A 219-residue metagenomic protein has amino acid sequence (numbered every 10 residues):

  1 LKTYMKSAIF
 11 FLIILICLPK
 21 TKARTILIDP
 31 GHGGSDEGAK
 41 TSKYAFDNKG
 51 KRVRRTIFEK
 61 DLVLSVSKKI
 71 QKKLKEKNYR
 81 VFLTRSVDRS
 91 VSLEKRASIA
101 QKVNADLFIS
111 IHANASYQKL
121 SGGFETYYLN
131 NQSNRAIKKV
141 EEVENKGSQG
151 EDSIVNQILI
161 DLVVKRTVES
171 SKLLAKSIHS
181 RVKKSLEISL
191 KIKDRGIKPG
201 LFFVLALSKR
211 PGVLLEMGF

Functional and structural regions predicted by a protein language model:
L1-I9: Bacterial N-terminal signal peptides that target proteins for export
L12-K20: Hydrophobic h-region of N-terminal signal peptides that target proteins for export in Gram-negative bacteria
K22-D152, K165: Catalytic-core regions of hydrolytic enzymes
R24-L27, G38-T41, D47, A113-Y117 (+1 more regions): Active-site-adjacent mobile loop/cap segments within catalytic or ligand-binding domains
S121-G122, R135, Q157, I192 (+1 more regions): Residue-level signal for pocket-adjacent positions within structured domains
E151-V155, L214: Flexible hinge/switch segments at interdomain interfaces of large molecular machines
N156-K165: Short glycine/proline- and acidic residue-enriched helix-loop micro-motifs that form flexible lids or anion-recognition
